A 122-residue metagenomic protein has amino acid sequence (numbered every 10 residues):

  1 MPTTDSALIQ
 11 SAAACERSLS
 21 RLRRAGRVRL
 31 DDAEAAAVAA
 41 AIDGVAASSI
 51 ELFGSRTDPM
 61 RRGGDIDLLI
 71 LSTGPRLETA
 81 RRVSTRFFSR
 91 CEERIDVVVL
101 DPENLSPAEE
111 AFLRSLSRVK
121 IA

Functional and structural regions predicted by a protein language model:
M1-E51, T57-G63, L71-A122: Catalytic core of pol beta-like nucleotidyltransferases
